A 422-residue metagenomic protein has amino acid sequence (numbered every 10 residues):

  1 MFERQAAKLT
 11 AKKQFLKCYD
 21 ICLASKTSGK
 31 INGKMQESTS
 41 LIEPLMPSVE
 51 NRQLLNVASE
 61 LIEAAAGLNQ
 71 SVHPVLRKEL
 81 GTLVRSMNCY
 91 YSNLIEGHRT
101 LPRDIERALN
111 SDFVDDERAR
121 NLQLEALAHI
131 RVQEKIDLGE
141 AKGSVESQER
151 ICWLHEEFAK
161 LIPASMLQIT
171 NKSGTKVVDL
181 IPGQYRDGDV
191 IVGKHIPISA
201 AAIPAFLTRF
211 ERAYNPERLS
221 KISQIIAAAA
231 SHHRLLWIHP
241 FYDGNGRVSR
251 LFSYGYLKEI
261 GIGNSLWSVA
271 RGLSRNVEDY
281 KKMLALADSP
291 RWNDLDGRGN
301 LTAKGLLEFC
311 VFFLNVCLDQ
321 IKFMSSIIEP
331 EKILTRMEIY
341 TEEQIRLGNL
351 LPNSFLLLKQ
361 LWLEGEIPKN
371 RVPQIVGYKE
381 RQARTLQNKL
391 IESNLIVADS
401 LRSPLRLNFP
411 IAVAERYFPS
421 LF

Functional and structural regions predicted by a protein language model:
F2-F422: FIC/Doc superfamily catalytic core
